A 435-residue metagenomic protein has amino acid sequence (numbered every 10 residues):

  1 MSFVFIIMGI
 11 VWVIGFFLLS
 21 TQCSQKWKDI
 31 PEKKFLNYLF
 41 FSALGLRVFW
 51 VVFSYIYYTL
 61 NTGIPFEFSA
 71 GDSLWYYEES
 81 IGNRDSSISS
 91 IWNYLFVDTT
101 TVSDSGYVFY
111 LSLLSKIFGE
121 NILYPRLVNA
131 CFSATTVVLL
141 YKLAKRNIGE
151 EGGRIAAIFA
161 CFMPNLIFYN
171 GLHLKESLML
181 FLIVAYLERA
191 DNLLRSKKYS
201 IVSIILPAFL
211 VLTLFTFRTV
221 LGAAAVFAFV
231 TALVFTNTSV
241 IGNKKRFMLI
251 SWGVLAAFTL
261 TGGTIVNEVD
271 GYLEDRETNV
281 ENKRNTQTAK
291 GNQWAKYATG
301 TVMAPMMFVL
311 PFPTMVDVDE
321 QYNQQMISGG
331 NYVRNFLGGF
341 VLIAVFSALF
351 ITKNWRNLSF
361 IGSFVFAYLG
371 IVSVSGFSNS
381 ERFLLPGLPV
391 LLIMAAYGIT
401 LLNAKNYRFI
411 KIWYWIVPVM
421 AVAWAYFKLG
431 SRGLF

Functional and structural regions predicted by a protein language model:
L18-Q22, F308-W355: Hydrophobic, aromatic-rich transmembrane alpha-helices and their immediate juxtamembrane boundary segments
L18-Q25, L127-N147, F340-S347: Transmembrane-helix motifs of polytopic, lipid-linked glycan transferases
L44-R47, L206-F209, K353-S373: Transmembrane alpha-helix segments characteristic of polytopic inner-membrane glycan-assembly/cell-envelope
G71-E120: Short hydrophobic/aromatic helix or loop-helix immediately within or flanking a transmembrane segment in polytopic
L123, L140-F162, L358-S359: Transmembrane-helix signature of polytopic, membrane-embedded enzymes that assemble or transfer cell-envelope glycans
R146, S196-V202, Y322, A344-V365: Membrane-interface helix-loop-helix junctions at transmembrane boundaries of multi-pass membrane enzymes, predominantly
F168, L194, V202-A225: Membrane-interface alpha helices of multi-pass inner-membrane proteins
G171-L178: Short acidic/glycine- and proline-prone juxtamembrane loop motifs at membrane-interface regions of multi-pass membrane
